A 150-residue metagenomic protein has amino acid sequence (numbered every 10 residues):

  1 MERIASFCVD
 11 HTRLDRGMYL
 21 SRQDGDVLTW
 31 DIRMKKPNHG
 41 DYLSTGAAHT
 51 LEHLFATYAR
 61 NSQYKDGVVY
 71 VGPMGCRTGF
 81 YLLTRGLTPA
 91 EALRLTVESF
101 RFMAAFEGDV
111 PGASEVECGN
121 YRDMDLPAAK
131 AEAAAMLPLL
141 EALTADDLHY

Functional and structural regions predicted by a protein language model:
M1-T29, R60-P73, R77-Y81, M136: Non-catalytic beta-strand/loop surface segments
V27-N61, Y70-V71: Active/ligand-binding-proximal structured segments within catalytic/core domains that scaffold catalytic residues
A56-Q63, F100, A104: Short amphipathic alpha-helical signal-transduction/dimerization elements
V68-R101: M16 family metallopeptidases and their MPP-like homologs
A104-C118: Conserved short beta-strand edge segments in small beta-sheet-based binding/regulatory domains
G119-D146: Short, low-order "capping/linker" segments at domain edges
L148-Y150: Sequence termini and other peripheral, non-core segments
